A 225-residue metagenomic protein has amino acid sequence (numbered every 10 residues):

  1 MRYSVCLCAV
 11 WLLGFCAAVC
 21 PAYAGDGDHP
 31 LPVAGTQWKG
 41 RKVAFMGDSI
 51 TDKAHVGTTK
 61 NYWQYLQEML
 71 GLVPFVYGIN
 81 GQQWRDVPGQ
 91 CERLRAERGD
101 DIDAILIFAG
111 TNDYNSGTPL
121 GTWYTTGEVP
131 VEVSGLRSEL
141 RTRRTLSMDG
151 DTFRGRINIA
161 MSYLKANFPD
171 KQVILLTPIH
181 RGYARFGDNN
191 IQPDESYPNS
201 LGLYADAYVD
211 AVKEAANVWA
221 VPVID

Functional and structural regions predicted by a protein language model:
M1-V5: Positively charged n-region of N-terminal signal peptides that target proteins for export
L7-A18: Bacterial N-terminal signal peptides
L13, P21-A22, A220: Short intrinsically disordered, low-complexity segments
Y23-N80, R85, E92-D100, I105: Serine-esterase "nucleophile elbow" of acetyl-processing enzymes
M69, Q90-D225: Alpha-helical cap/lid subdomain in secreted, periplasmic, or secretory-pathway luminal O-acyl-processing enzymes
